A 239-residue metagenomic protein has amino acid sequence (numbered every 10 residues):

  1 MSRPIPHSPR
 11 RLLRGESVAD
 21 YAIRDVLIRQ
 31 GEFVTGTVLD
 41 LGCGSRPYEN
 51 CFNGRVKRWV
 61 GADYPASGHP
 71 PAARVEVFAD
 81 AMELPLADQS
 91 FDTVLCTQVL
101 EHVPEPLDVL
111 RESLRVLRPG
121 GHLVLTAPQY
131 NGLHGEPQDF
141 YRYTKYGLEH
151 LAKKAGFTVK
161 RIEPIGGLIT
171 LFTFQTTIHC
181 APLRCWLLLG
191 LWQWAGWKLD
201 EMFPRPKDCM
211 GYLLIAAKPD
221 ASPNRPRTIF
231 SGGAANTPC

Functional and structural regions predicted by a protein language model:
M1-Q89, T93-L95, L110, P206-Y212 (+1 more regions): Conserved N-terminal segment of class I S-adenosyl-L-methionine
L13, F78, P104-D108, E112 (+1 more regions): S-adenosyl-L-methionine-dependent methyltransferase catalytic module, highlighting the catalytic core
N53, P104, R118: Short conserved AdoMet
E83, E101, G132: Glycine-/small-residue-rich active-site loops that bind phosphorylated ligands and cofactors
A87, R118-G120: Short coil/turn motifs that cap or connect alpha-helices
C96-V99, L125: A short beta-strand submotif of the Rossmann-like class I SAM-dependent methyltransferase core that lines
